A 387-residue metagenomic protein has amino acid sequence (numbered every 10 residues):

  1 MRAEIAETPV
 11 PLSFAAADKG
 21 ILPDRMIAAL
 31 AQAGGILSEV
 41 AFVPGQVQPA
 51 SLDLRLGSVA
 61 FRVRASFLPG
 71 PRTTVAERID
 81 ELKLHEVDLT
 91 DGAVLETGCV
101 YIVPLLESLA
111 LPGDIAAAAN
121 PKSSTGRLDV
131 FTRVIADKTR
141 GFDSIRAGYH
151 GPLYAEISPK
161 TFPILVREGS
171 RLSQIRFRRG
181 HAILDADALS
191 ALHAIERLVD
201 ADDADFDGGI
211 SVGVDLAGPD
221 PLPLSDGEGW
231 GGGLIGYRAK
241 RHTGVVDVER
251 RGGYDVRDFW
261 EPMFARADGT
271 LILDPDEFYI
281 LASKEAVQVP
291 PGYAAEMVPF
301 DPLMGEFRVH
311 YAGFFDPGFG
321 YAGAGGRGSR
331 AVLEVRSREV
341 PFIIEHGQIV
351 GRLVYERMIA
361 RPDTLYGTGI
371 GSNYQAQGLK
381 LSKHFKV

Functional and structural regions predicted by a protein language model:
M1-V387: DUTPase catalytic domain/fold
